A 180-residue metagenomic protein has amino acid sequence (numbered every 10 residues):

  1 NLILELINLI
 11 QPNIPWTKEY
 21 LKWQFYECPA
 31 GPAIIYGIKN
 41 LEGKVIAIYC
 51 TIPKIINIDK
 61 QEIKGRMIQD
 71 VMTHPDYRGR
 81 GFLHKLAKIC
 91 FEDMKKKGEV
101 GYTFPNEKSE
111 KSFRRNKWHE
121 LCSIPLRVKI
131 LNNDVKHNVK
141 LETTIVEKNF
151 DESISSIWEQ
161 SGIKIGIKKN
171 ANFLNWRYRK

Functional and structural regions predicted by a protein language model:
N1-K39, K44-V45, M67, I124 (+1 more regions): Short amphipathic alpha-helix that is part of the acyltransferase structural core
I55-E62: A short, polar/charged loop-to-alpha-helix boundary motif
I56, H119-V135: Conserved catalytic-core motifs of GNAT/GCN5-like acyltransferases
E62-P75: Conserved acetyl-CoA binding element of GNAT-fold acetyltransferases
T73, R78-D93: Conserved acetyl-CoA-binding loop-helix of GNAT-fold acetyltransferases
M94-N106: Conserved GNAT acetyl-CoA-binding A-motif
K111-R115: Conserved active-site tyrosine of GNAT-family acetyltransferases
